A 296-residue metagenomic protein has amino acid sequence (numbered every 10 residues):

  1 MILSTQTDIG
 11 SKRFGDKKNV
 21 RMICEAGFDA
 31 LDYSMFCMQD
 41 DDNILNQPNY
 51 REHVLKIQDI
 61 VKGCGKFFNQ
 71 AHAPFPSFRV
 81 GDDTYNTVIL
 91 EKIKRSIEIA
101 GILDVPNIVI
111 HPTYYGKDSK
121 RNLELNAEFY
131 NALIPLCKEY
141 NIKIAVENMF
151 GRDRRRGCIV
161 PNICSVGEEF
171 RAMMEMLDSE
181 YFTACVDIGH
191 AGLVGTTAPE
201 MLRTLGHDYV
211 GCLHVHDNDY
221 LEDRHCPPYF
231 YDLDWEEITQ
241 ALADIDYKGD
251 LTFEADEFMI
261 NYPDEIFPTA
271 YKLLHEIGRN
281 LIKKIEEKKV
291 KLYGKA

Functional and structural regions predicted by a protein language model:
M1-S4, R13-G27, L90, D104-P106 (+2 more regions): Histidine-acidic metal/acid-base catalytic patches
Q6-G10, S34-M38, A73-P76, T113-Y115 (+4 more regions): Active-site beta-loop-alpha junctions enriched in small/polar residues
D16-E25, Q47-G65, K94-G101, A127-K138 (+2 more regions): Short amphipathic alpha-helices and their capping/turn segments at secondary-structure boundaries
D32, Q70, V109, A145 (+2 more regions): Conserved beta-strand positions in the central sheet of alpha/beta enzyme cores
D32-Q58, D118: Glycine-rich, proline-tolerant flexible connector loops at the mouths of alpha/beta enzymes
I44-P48, D83-T87, I159-P161, H225-Y229: Short glycine-enriched, charge-decorated loop/helix-capping segments at active-site entrances that position
R51-V54, N126-Y130, G167, P268-L274: Well-ordered, non-membrane alpha-helical segments in soluble/globular domains
I60-C64, F78-T183, L193-V194, E265 (+2 more regions): Active-site acidic/histidine proton-transfer and metal-coordination neighborhood in alpha/beta enzyme cores
